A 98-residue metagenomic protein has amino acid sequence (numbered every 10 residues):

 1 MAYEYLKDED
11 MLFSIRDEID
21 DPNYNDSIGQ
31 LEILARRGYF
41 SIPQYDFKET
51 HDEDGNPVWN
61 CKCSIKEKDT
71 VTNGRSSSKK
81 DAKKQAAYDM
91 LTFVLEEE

Functional and structural regions predicted by a protein language model:
M1-E98: Double-stranded RNA-binding/processing signature
